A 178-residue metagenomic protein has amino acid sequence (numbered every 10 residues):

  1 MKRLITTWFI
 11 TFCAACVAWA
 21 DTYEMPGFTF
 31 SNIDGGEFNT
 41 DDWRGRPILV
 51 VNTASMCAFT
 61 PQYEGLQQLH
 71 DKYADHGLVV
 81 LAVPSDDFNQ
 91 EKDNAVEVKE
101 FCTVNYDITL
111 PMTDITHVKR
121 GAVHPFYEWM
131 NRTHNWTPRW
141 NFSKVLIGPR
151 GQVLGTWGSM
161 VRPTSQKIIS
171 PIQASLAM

Functional and structural regions predicted by a protein language model:
M1-L4: Positively charged n-region of N-terminal signal peptides that target proteins for export
T7-A15: Bacterial N-terminal signal peptides
W19-D41: N-terminal "domain-start" segment that seeds a small globular fold
R44-I48, A74-V79, Y106-P111, N141-F142 (+1 more regions): Loop/turn elements at helix/coil->beta-strand transitions in domains of secreted/extracellular proteins
R46, T53-M56, P84-D87: Short pre-active-site segment immediately N-terminal to redox-active cysteine/selenocysteine motifs in thiol-based
F59-V123: Structural microenvironment flanking redox-active thiols in thiol-disulfide oxidoreductases
P125-M178: Thiol-/selenol-based redox modules, centered on thioredoxin-like and closely related oxidoreductase domains
